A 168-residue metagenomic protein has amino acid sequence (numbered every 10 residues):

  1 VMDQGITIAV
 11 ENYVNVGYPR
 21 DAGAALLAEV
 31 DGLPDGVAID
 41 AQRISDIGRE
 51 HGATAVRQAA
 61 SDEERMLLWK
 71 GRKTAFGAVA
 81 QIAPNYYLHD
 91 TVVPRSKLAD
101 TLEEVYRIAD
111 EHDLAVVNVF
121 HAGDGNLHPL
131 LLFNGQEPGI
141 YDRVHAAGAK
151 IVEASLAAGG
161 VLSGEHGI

Functional and structural regions predicted by a protein language model:
V1-I168: Noncatalytic alpha-helical scaffold of FAD-dependent oxidoreductases
